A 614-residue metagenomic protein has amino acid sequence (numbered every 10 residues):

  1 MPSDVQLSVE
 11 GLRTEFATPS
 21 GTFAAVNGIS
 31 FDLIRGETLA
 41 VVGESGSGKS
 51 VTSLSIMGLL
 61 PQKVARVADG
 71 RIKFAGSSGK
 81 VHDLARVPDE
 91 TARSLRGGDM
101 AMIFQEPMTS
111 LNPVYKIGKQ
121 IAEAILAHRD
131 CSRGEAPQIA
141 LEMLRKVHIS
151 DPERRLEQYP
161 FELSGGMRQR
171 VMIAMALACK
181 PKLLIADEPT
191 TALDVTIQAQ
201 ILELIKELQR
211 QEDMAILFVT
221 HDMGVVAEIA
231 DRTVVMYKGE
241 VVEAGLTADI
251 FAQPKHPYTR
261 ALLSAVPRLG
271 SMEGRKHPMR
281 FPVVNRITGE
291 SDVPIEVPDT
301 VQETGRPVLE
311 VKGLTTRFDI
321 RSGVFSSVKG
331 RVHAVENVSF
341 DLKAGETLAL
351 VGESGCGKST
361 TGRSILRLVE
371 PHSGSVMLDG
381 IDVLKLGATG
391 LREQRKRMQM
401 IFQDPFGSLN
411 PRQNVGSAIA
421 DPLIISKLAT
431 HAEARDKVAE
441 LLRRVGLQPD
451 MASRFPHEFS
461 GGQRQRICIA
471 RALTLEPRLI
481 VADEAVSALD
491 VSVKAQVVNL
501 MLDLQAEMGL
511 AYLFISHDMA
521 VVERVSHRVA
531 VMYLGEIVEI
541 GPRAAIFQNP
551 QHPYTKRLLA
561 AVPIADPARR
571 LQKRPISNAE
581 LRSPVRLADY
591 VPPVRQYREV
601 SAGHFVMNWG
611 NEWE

Functional and structural regions predicted by a protein language model:
V67-H82, G374-D382: Conserved ABC transporter NBD signature motif
A75, E135-R154, I381-D382, E433-D450 (+1 more regions): Conserved ABC ATPase "signature" region
S77-V81, T247-L309, R321-S326, R543-W613: Charged, flexible cofactor/metal-binding loops and thiol motifs
S78-A101, A127, D249-P254, V301 (+6 more regions): ABC ATPase NBD coupling module
Q158-L163, M167, F455-F459, Q463: Conserved ABC ATPase signature
A178-K182, T474-R478, K494: A short, proline-enriched helix->beta-strand linker immediately N-terminal to the Walker B motif in ABC-type P-loop
